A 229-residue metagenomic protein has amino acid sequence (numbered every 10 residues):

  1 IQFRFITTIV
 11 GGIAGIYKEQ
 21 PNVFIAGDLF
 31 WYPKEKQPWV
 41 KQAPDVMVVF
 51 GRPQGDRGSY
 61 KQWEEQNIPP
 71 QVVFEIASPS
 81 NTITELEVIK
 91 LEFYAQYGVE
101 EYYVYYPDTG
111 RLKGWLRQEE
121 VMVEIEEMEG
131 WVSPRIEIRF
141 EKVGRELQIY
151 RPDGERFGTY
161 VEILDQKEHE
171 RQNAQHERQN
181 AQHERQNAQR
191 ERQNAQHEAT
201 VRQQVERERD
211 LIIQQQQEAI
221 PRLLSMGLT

Functional and structural regions predicted by a protein language model:
I1-F3, G12-G15, W31-P44, V49-Y97 (+1 more regions): C-terminal interaction segment
E19-K34: A short acidic/basic microdomain associated with nuclease active sites
F24-A26, Y103-Y106: A structural signal for short, well-ordered beta-strand segments and their strand-loop junctions that often border
